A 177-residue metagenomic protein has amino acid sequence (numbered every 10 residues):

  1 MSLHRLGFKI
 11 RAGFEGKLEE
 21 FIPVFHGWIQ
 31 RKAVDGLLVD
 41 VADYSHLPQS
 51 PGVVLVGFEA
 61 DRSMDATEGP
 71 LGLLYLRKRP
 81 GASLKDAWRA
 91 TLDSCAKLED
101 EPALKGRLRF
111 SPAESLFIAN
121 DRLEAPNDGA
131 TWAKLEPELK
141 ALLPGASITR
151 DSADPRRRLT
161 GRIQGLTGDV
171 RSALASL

Functional and structural regions predicted by a protein language model:
M1-I10, T67-G81, R109-N120, R156-T160: Glycine-rich, often proline-containing surface loops adjacent to acidic residues and nearby aromatics that form
M1-S45, L123-L177: C-terminal interaction module
E20-V24, W28, R79-P102: Ampiphathic alpha-helical segments that act as solvent-exposed interaction surfaces
G36, C95-G106, S147: Long, hydrophobic, amphipathic alpha-helical segments used as structural scaffolds
L38-L55, S83-D93: Short charge-dense sequence patches
S45-R79: A glycine-rich, hydrophobic loop/mini-helix early in the fold
A103-R109, P126-N127: Short acidic, glycine/proline-enriched loop segments that cap or flank alpha-helices
